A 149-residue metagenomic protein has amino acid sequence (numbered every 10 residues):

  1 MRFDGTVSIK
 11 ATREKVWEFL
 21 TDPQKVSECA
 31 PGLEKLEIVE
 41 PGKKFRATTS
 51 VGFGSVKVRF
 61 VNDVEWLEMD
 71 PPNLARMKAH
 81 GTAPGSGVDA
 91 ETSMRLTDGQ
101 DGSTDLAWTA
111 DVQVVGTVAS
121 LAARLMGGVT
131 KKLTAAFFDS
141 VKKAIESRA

Functional and structural regions predicted by a protein language model:
M1-R46, D101, S147-A149: Hydrophobic ligand-binding cavity/cleft-lining segments
R2-T6, K44, R59-V61, L74 (+2 more regions): Intrinsic-disorder/low-complexity, polar/charged segments enriched in Ser/Thr/Lys/Arg/Asp/Glu/Gln
G5-V7, V61-E68, A79, A90-D98: Hydrophobic/aromatic beta-strand elements that line small-molecule binding cavities or substrate pockets in beta-rich
S8, G52, P71, T82 (+1 more regions): Residue-level signature for short turns and capping positions that connect secondary-structure elements
P23-C29, G54-V58, A83-S86: Short, solvent-exposed secondary-structure boundary motifs
E37-H80, A136: Glycine-rich portal/gate segments that line the openings of hydrophobic small-molecule binding cavities
R76-G128: Beta-strand/loop substructures that line and gate deep hydrophobic ligand-binding cavities in soluble
V115-A149: A conserved amphipathic terminal alpha-helix motif
